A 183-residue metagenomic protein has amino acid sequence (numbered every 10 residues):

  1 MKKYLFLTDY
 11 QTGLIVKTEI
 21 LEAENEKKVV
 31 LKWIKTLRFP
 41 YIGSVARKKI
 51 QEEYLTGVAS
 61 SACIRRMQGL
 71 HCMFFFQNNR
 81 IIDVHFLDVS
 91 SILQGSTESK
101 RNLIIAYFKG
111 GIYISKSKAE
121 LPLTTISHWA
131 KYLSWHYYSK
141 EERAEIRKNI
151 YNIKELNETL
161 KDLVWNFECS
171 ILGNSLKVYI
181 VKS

Functional and structural regions predicted by a protein language model:
M1-I15, E98-I112: Short aromatic-glycine-(Arg/Gly/Cys) micro-motifs in beta-strand/loop hairpins
M1-Y4, L31-W33, S96-E98, I105 (+1 more regions): A signal for specific C-terminal beta-sheet/loop modules enriched in small/flexible residues with GP/PG/PP motifs
Y4-F6, L21, V29, I104 (+1 more regions): Hydrophobic beta-strand residues in large extracellular and virion-surface proteins
G13-N25, G110-L121: A short, exposed loop/beta-hairpin motif centered on an aromatic-Gly-Thr core
E22, V45, V58-S61, I105 (+1 more regions): Residue-level detector of intrinsically disordered, flexible termini and proteolytic processing junctions
E24-Y41, E120-Y138: A short, charged, amphipathic alpha-helix used as a generic interaction element across diverse proteins
N25, K48, S61-I64, F108 (+1 more regions): Short stretches within intrinsically disordered, low-complexity N-terminal or propeptide regions
F39-S99, W135-S183: Short, mixed-charge low-complexity intrinsically disordered segments
